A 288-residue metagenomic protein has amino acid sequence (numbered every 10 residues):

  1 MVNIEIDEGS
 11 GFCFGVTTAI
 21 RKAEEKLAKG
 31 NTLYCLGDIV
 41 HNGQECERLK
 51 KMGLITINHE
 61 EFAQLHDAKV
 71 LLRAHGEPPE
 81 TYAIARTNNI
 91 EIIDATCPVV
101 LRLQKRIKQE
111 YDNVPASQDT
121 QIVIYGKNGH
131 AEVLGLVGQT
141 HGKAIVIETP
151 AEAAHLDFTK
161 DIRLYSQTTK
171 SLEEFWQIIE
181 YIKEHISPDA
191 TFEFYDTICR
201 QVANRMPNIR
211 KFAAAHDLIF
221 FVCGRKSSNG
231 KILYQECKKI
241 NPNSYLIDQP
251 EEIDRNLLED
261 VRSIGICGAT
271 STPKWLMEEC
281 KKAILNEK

Functional and structural regions predicted by a protein language model:
M1-K288: The feature marks the mature, well-folded catalytic cores of soluble enzymes
